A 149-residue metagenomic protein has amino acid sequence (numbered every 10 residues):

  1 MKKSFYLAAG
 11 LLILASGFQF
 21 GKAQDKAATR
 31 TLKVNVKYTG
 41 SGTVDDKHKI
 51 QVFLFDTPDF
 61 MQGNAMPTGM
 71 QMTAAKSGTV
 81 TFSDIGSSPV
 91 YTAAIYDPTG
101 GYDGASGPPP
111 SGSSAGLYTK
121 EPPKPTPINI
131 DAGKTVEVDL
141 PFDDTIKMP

Functional and structural regions predicted by a protein language model:
M1-A8: Bacterial N-terminal signal peptides that target proteins for export
A8-G17: Bacterial N-terminal signal peptides
F18-T31: Beta-strand-rich domain onsets/edges
D25, T73, P98-D139: Structured interaction patches on ligand/partner-binding surfaces of diverse proteins
R30-G40: A short, amphipathic beta-strand motif
S41-Q62: Short, ordered, surface-exposed loop/turn motifs in non-cytosolic proteins
F60-S77: Short, acidic Ser/Thr/Gly-rich low-complexity loop/linker segments typical of extracellular and cell-surface proteins
V80-Y91, Y96-T99: Short Pro-Gly-centered beta-turn/loop motif in secreted/extracellular proteins
